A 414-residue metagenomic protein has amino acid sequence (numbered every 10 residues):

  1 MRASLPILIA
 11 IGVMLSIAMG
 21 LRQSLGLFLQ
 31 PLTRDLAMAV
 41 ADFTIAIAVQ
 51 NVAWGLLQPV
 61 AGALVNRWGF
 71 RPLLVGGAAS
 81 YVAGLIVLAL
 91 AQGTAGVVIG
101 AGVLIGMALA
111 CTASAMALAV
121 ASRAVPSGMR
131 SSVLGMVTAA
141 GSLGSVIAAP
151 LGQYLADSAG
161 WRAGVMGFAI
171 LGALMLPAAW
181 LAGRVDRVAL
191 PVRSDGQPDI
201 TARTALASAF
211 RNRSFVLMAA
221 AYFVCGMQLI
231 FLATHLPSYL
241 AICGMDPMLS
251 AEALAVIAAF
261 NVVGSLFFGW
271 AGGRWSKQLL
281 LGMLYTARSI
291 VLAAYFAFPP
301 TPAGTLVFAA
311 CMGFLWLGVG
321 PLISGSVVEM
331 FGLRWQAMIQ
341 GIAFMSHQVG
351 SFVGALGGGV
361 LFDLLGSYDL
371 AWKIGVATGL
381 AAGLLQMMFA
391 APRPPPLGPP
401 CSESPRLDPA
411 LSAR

Functional and structural regions predicted by a protein language model:
L25-L29, N212-S265: Extracytoplasmic gate region of multi-pass secondary transporters
L32, C111-V125, G318-F331: Intracellular juxtamembrane helix-capping segments at the cytosolic ends of symmetry-related transmembrane helices
L56-A95: Conserved MFS/SLC helix-loop-helix module at the cytosolic interface between two early adjacent transmembrane helices
L57-F70, S265-K277, D363: Helix-to-loop junctions at the C-terminal end of transmembrane segments in multipass secondary transporters
G96-T112, G304-G318: Hydrophobic core of transmembrane alpha-helices in multi-pass small-molecule transporters, especially MFS/SLC-type
A101-A139: Cytoplasmic helix-loop-helix junction between adjacent transmembrane helices in 12-TM secondary transporters
V137-R187: Helix-loop-helix hairpin linking two adjacent transmembrane segments in secondary transporters
I257-N261, F267, W275-S326: C-terminal transmembrane helical hairpin of 12-TM major facilitator-type secondary transporters
